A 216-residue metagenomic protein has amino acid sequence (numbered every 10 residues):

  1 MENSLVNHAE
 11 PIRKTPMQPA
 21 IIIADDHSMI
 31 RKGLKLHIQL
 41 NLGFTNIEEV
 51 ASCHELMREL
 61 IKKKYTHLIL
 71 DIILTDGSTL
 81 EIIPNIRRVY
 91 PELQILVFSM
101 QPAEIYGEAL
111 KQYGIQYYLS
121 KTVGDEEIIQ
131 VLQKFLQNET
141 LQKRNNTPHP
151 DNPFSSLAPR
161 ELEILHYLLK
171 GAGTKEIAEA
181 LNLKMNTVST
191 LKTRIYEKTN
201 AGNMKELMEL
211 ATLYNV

Functional and structural regions predicted by a protein language model:
M1-N145: N-terminal regulatory/sensing modules of transcriptional regulators
N85, A180, K198: Residues within the alpha-helical elements of helix-turn-helix
G114, G173, K184, G202-N203: Short coil/turn motifs that cap or connect alpha-helices
D125, I164-Y167, L191, E206: Structured catalytic cores of enzymes that bind and process phosphorylated ligands/cofactors
V131, R160, L191-R194: Residues within the DNA-recognition helix of helix-turn-helix
L132, L168, A211: Hydrophobic "lid"/C-terminal helical patch of Rossmann-like NAD(P)-dependent dehydrogenase/epimerase domains
P150-T187: Helix-turn-helix DNA-binding segment
T193-V216: Basic, Lys/Arg-enriched C-terminal extension of HTH/homeodomain DNA-binding domains
